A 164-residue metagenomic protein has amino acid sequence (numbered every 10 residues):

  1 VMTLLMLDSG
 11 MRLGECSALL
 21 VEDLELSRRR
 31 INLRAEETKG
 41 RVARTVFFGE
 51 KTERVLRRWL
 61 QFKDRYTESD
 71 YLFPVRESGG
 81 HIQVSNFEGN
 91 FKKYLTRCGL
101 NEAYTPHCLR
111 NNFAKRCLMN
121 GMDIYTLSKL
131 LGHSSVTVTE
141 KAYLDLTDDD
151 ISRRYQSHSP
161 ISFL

Functional and structural regions predicted by a protein language model:
L4, D8, C108-S134: C-terminal catalytic core of tyrosine-transesterase DNA break-rejoin enzymes
S9, G14, A18-R58: Conserved tyrosine-mediated DNA breakage-rejoining catalytic core shared by Y-recombinases
S17, E88, T139-E140: Key DNA-contacting residues within the recognition helix of helix-turn-helix
L24-L26, N101-E102, M122-K141: Short, polar N-cap/turn motifs at the start of nucleic acid-interacting alpha helices
E37, L131-Q156: Catalytic-site neighborhood detector that most strongly recognizes the C-terminal catalytic loop/helix of tyrosine
G49-N101: Active-site/catalytic core of tyrosine-dependent DNA strand-transfer enzymes
A103-H107: Catalytic tyrosine of NAD(P)H-dependent dehydrogenase/reductases that use a Tyr as the general acid/base
H158-L164: C-terminal secondary-structure termini that scaffold catalytic or DNA-interacting sites
